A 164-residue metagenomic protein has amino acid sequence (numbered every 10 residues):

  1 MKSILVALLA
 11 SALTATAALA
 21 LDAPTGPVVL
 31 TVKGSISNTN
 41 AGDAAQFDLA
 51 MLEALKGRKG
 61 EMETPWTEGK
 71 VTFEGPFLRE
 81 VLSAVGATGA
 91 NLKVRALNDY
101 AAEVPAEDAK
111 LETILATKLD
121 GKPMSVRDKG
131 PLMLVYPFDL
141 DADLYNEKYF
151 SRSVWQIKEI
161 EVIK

Functional and structural regions predicted by a protein language model:
M1-I4: Positively charged n-region of N-terminal signal peptides that target proteins for export
V6-T16: Bacterial N-terminal signal peptides
L21-K164: N-terminal intrinsically disordered, low-complexity segments enriched in P/E/S/T
